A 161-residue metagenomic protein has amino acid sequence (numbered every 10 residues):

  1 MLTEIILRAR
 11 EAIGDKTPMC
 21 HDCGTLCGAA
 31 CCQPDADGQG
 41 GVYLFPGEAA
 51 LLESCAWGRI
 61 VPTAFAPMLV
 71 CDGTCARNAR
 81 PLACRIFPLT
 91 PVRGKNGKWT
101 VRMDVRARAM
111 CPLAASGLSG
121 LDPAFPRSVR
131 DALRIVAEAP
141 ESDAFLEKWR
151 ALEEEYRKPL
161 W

Functional and structural regions predicted by a protein language model:
M1-W161: Short loop/turn segments that flank or connect secondary-structure elements
